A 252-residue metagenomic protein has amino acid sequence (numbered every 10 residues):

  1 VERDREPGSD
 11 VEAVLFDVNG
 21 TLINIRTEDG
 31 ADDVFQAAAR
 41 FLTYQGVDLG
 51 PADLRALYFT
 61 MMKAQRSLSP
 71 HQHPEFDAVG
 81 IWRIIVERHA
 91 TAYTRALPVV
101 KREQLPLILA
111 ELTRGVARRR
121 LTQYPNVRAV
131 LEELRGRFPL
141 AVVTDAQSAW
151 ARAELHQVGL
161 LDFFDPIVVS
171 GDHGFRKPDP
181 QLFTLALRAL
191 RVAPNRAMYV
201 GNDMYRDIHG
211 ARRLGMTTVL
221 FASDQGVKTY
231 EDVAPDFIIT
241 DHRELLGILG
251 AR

Functional and structural regions predicted by a protein language model:
V1-V14, I25-E28, V47-A52, T122 (+2 more regions): Asp-based, Mg2+/Mn2+-dependent phosphohydrolase catalytic module
D29-L42: Basic, amphipathic juxtamembrane/active-site segments that coordinate anionic phosphate or diphosphate groups
V34, A78-I81, L182-F183, L245: Hydrophobic alpha-helical packing elements
A39, D48, A52-E111: A metal-dependent, Asp-based hydrolase signature
H73-G80, T91-A96, R114-A141, R152 (+1 more regions): Short, acidic loop-to-helix structural element flanking the phosphoryl-transfer center in phosphate-processing enzymes
A110-T113, Q147: Short aromatic/hydrophobic helix-turn
